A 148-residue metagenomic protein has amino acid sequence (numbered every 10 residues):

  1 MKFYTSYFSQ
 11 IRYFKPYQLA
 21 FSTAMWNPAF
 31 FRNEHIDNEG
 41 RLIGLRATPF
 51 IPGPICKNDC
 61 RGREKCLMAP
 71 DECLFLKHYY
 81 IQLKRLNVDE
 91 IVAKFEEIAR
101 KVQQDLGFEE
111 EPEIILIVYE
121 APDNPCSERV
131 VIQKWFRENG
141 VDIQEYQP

Functional and structural regions predicted by a protein language model:
M1-P148: Residues lining hydrophobic/aromatic ligand-binding pockets adjacent to catalytic sites
